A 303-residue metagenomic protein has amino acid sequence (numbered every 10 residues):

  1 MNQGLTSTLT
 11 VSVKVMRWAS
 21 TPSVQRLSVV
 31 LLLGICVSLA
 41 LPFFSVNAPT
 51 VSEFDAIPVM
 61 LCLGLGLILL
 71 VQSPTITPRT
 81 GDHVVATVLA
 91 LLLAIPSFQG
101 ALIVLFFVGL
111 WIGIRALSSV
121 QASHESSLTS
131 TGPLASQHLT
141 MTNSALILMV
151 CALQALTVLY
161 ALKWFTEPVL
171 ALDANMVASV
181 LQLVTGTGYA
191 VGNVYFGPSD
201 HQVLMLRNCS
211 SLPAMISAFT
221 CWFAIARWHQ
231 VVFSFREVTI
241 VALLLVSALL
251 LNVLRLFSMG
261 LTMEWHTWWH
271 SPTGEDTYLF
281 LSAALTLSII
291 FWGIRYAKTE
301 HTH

Functional and structural regions predicted by a protein language model:
N2-H303: Hydrophobic N-terminal alpha-helices or hydrophobic patches in metabolic proteins across all domains of life
